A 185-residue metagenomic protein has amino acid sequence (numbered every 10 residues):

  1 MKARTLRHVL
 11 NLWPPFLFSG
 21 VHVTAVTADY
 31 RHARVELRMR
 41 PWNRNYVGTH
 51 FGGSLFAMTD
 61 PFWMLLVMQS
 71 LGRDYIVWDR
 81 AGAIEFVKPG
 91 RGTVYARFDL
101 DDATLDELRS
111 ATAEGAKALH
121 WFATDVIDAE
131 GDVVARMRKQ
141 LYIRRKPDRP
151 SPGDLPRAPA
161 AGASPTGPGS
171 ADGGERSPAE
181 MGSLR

Functional and structural regions predicted by a protein language model:
M1-E36, P152-R185: Non-catalytic linker/capping segments at the edges of enzyme domains
F18-V23, R80-F86, E107-R109: Short structured motifs
S19, R31-A33, W78-G82, G92-A96 (+1 more regions): A generic structural signal for short beta-strands and their flanking turns/coil linkers
H22, A83-E85, R97-D99, D125 (+1 more regions): Residues located in well-ordered beta-strands
D29, R40-N43, P61-W63, D102-L105: Short, charged/polar surface micro-motifs in flexible loops or helix N-caps
W42-F62, I76: Hot-dog-fold acyl-thioester-processing enzymes
L66-A103: Hydrophobic beta-strand-centered segment that forms part of the acyl-chain substrate-binding groove
G90-R91, D101-R185: HotDog/MaoC-like acyl-thioester-processing domains
